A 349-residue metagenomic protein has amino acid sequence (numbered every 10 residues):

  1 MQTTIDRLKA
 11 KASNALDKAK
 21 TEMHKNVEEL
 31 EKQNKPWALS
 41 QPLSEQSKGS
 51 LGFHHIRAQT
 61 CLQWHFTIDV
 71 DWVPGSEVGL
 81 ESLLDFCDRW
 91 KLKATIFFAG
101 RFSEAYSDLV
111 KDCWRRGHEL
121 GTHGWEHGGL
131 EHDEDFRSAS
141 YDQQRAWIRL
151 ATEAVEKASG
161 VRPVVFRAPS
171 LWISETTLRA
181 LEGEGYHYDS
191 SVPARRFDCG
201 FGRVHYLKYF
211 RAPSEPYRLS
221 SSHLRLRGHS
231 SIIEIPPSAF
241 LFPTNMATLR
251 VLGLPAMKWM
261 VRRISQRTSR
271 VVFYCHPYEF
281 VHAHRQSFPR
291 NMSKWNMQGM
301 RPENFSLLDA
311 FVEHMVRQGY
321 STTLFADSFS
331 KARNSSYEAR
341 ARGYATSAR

Functional and structural regions predicted by a protein language model:
M1-S50, A58: Amphipathic alpha-helical membrane/lipid-surface binding segments
Q46, L51-D85: N-terminal regions that are enriched for targeting/export leaders and immediately downstream pro/stem segments
Q59, R89, A94-T95, L252-R349: C-terminal domain-boundary segment and adjacent tail
Q63, W90-S174, Y186-H187, S191-V192 (+3 more regions): Metal-dependent polysaccharide deacetylase catalytic core of the NodB/CE4 family, i.e., the active-site-bearing domain
T67-P74, T95-A99, E134-Q144, P163-V164 (+3 more regions): The substrate-binding groove and active-site-proximal loops of carbohydrate-active enzymes, especially glycoside
S82-W90, D108-G117, L307-M315: Catalytic-core regions built around general acid/base machinery
C87, I96, H123, F166 (+4 more regions): Conserved, mostly hydrophobic/aromatic
V165-S269: Active-site-adjacent pocket scaffolds in enzyme catalytic domains
